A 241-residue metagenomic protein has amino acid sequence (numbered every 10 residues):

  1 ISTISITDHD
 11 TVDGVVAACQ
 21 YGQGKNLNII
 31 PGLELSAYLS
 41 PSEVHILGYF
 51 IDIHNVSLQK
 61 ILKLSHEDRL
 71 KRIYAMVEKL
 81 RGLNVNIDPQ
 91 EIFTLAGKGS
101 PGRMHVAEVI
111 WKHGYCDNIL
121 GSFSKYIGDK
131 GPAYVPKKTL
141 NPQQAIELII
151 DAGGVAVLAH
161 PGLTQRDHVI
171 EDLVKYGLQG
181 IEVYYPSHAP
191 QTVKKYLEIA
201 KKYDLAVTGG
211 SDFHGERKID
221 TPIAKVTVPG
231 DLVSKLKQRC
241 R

Functional and structural regions predicted by a protein language model:
I1-P101, Y176, I181-Y203, V207-K218 (+1 more regions): A metal-dependent hydrolase metal-coordination microenvironment
L83-P89, F93-P132: Hydrophobic, aromatic-enriched interface-forming segments
K130-V135, E182: Glycine-rich tight-turn/loop motif centered on a GG-T
V135-Y176: Conserved, well-ordered alpha-helix/loop/beta-strand core segments that scaffold catalytic motifs
D167-V183, Q238-R241: Active-site-proximal helix-loop elements at catalytic-domain edges
L178, T221-R241: His/Asp/Glu-enriched, well-ordered alpha-helical/loop segment that forms or immediately abuts the divalent-metal
